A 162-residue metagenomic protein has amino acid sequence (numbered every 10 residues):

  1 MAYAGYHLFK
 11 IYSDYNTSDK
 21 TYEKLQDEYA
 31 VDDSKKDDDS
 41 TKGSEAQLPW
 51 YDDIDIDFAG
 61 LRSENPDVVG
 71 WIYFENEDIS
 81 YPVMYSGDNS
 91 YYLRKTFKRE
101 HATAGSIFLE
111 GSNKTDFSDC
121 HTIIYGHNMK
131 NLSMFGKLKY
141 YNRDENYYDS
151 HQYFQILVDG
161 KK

Functional and structural regions predicted by a protein language model:
Y3-K162: Solvent-exposed, non-transmembrane regions of membrane-associated and secreted proteins
